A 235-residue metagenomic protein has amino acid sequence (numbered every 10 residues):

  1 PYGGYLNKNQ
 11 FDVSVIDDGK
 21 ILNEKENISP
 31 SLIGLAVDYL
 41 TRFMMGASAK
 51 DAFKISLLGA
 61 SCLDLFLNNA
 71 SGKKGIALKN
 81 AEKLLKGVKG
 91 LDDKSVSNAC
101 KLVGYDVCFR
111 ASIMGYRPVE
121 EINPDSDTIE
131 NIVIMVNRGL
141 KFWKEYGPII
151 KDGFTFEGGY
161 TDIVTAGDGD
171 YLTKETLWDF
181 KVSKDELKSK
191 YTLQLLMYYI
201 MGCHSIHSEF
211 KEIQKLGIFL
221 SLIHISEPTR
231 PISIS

Functional and structural regions predicted by a protein language model:
P1-V164: Metal-dependent nuclease catalytic cores that hydrolyze phosphodiester bonds in DNA/RNA, characterized by
D162-A166, F210-K211: Short solvent-exposed loop/turn micro-motifs enriched in small/polar/acidic residues
I163, L187-S189, H207: Short histidine-centered beta-strand/loop micro-motifs that create catalytic or ligand/metal-coordination sites
G169-K184: Conserved catalytic cores of phosphodiester-cleaving nucleases, focusing on short active-site segments
D185-L195: Active-site-adjacent loop/helix micro-motif of nuclease/hydrolase catalytic cores
L193-L216: Metal-dependent nuclease catalytic cores in nucleic-acid-processing enzymes, especially RNase H-like/related
L216-G217, I223: Compact recognition or signaling/catalytic modules
I223-I234: Single conserved hydrophobic/aromatic residue that forms the stacking wall/gate of nucleotide- or nucleobase-binding
